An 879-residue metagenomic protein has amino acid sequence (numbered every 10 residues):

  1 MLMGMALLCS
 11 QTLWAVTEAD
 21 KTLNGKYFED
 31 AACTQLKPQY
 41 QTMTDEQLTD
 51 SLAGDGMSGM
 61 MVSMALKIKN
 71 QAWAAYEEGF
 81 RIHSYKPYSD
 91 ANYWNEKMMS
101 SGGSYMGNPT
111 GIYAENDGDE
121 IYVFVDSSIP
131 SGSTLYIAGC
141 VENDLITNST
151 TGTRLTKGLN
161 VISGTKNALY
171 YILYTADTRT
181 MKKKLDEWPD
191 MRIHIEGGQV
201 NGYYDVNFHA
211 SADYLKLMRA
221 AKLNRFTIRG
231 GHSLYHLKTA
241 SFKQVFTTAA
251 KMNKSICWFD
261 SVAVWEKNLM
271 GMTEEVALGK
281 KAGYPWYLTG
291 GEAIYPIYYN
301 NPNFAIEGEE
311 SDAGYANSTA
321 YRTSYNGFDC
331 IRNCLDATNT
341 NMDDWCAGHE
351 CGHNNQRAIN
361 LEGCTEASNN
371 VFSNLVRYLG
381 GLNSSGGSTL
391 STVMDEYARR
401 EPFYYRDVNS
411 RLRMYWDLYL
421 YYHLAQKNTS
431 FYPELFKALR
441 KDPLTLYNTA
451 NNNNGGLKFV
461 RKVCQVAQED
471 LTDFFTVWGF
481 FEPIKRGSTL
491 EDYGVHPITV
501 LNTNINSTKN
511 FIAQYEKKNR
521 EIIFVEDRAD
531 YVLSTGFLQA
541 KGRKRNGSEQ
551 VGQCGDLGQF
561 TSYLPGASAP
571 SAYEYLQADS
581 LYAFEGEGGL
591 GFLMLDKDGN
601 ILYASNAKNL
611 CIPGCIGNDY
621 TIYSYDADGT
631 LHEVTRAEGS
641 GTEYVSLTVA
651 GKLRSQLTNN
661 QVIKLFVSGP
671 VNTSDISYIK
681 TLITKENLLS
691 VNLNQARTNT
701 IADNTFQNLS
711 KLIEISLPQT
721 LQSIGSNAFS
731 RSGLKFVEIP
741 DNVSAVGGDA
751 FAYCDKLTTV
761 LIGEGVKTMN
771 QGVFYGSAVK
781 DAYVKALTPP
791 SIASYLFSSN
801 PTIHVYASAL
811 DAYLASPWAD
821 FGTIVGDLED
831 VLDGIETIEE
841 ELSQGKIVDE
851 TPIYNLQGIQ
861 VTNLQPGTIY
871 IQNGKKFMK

Functional and structural regions predicted by a protein language model:
A15, L665, Y813, G834-E839 (+2 more regions): Terminal processing/anchoring signals of secreted or surface-associated proteins and related intramolecular
V16-G79, H423-L564: Pan-zinc metallopeptidase signature
V16-Y203, S562-S640: Beta-strand-enriched, solvent-exposed domains that form extended recognition/catalytic surfaces
T110, N116, E120, F124-L234 (+1 more regions): Zn2+-dependent metallopeptidase catalytic core
Y214-A220, N224-L424, T429-A438, T449 (+1 more regions): Catalytic cores of extracellular degradative/oxidative enzymes
T642-S646, I663-V671, N687-T700, S710-S723 (+5 more regions): Structural signature of tandem-repeat unit edges
N704-T705, G725-A728, G747-A750, N770-V773: Consensus positions within tandem repeat domains that build extended binding/scaffold surfaces
L828-Q857: Residue-level detector of functionally pivotal "anchor" positions at catalytic/ligand-binding pockets or at interdomain
